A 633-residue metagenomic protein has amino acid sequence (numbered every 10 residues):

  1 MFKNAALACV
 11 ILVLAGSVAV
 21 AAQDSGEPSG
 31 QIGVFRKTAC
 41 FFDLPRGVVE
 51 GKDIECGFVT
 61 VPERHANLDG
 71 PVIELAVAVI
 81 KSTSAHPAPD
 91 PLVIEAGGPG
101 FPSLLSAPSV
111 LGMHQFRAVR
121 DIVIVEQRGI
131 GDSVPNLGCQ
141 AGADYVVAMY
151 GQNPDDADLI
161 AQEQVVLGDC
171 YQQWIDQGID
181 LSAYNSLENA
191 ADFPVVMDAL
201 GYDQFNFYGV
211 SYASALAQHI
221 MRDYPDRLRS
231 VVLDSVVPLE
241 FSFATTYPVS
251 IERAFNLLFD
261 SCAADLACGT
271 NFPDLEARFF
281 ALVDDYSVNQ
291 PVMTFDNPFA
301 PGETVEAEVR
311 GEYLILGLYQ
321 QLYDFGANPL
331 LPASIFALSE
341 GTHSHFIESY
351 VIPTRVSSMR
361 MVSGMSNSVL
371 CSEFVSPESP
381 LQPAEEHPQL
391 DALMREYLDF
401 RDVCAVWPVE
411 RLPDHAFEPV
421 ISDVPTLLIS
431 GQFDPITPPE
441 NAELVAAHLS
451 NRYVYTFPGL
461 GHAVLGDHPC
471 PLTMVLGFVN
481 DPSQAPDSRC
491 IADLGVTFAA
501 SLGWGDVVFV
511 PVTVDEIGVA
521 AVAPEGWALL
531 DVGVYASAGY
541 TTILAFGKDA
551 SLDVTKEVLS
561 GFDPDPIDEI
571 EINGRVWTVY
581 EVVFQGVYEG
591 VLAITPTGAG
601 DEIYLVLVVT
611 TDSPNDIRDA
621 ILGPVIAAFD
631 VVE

Functional and structural regions predicted by a protein language model:
M1-L7: Bacterial N-terminal signal peptides that target proteins for export
A8-S17: Bacterial N-terminal signal peptides
V20-A22: Boundary at the C-terminal end of the N-terminal hydrophobic targeting segment
G26-Y313, S368-D506: Gly/Pro-rich cap/lid or specificity-loop segments adjacent to the active site
G51-F58, D506-V512, G533, I572-E581: Short, hydrophobic/aromatic-rich segments at coil-to-beta transitions
D399-F400, P511-G561, V583-E589, T595: Secretory pathway targeting signatures of secreted, lumenal, and periplasmic proteins
E525-A528, E602-E633: Surface-exposed amphipathic alpha-helical segments
V558-D616: Signature of long, low-cysteine stretches enriched in small and polar/charged residues
